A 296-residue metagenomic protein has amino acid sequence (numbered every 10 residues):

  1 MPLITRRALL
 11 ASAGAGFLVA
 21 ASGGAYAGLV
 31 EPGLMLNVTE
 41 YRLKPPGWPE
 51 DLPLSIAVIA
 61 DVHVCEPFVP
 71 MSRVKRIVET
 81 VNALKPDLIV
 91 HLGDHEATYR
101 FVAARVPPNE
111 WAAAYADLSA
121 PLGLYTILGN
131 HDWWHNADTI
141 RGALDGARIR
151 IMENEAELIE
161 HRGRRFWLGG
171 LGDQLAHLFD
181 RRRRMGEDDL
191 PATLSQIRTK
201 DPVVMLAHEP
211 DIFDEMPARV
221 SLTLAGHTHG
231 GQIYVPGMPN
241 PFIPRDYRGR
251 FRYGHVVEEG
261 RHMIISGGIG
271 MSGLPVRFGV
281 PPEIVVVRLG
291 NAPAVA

Functional and structural regions predicted by a protein language model:
M1-V19: N-terminal secretory signal peptides and thylakoid transit peptides that target proteins across membranes
A20-A57, R76-E79: C-terminal segment of N-terminal export signals and the immediately downstream linker at the start of the mature
P45-I56, E157-G170, V257-H262: Beta-strand-turn-beta hairpins that frame and shape the catalytic cleft of phosphate-ester-processing enzymes
S55-I140, A147: Membrane-embedded segments
I59-A60, I89-G93, L124-N130, M152-N154 (+3 more regions): Active-site neighborhood of phospho(di)ester-bond hydrolases with catalytic His/Asp-centered motifs
V64, H95-T98, N130-W134, E157 (+4 more regions): Solvent-exposed loop/turn segments at secondary-structure junctions within structured extracellular/periplasmic domains
G142, G146-I149, H161-V203, F213 (+1 more regions): Binuclear metal-dependent hydrolase catalytic cores centered on His/Asp/Glu-rich metal-binding motifs
V204, P210-V285, P293: Conserved beta-sheet core of the metallophosphoesterase superfamily
